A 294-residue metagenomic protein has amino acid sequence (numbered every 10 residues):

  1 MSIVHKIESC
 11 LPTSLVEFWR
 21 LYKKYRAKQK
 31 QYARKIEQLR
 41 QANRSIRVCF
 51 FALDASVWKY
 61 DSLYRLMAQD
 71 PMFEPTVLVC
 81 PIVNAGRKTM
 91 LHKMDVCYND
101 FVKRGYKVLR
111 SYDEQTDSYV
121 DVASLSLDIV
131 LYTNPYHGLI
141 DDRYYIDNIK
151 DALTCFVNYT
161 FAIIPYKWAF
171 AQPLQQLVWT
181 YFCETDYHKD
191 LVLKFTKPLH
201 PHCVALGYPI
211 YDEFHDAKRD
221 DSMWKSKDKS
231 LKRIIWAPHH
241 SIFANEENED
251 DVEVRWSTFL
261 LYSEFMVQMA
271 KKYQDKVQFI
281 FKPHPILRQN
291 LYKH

Functional and structural regions predicted by a protein language model:
M1-R44: Membrane-proximal basic amphipathic "stem/tether" segments
R26, K30, D54, E253-L261: Conserved phosphate-coordination/catalytic loops
Q38-C49, M72-F73, K150-A152, D228-K232: A short, charged/proline- and glycine-enriched loop that marks the coil->beta-strand transition at the N-terminal
V48, P173-Q175, E247-E253: Glycine- and acidic
C49-H215: Active-site and donor-binding regions of nucleotide-sugar-utilizing enzymes
K59-L63, Q69, P209-H294: Conserved catalytic-core segment of nucleotide-activated headgroup transferases in glycan assembly
